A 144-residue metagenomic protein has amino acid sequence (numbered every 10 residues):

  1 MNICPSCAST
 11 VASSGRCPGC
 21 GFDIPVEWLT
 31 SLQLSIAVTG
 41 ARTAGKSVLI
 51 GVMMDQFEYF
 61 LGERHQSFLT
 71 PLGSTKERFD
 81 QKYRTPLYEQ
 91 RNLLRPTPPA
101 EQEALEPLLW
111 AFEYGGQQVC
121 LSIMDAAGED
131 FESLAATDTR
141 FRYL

Functional and structural regions predicted by a protein language model:
M1, S14: Residues immediately within or flanking Cys/His clusters that coordinate Zn2+ in small zinc-binding modules
C4-C7, C17-C20: Short cysteine-rich clusters marking metal-coordination/redox-active sites
V11, G21-T30: Short Cys/His-rich micro-motifs in 6-15 aa windows
E27, M53, F57-L144: Switch- and interface-adjacent substructures of P-loop NTPase systems
L34: Nucleotide donor/acceptor-binding cores
V38: Hydrophobic anchor at the beta1->P-loop junction of P-loop NTPases
A44-K46: Conserved glycine(s) of the Walker
